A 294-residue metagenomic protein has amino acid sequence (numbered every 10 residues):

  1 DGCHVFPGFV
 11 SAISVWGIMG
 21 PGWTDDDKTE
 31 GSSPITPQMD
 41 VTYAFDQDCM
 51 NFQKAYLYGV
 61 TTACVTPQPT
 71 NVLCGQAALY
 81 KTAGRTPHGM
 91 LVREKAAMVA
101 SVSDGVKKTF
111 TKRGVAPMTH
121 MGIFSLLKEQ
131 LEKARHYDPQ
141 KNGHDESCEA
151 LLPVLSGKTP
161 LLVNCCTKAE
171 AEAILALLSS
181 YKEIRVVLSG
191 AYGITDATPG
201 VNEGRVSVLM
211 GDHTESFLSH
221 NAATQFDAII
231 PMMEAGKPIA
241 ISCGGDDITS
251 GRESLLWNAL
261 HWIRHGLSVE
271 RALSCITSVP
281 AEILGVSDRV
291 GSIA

Functional and structural regions predicted by a protein language model:
D1-T42, L57: Replace "His-x-His-based motif
V10-A12, A63, M98-A100, L161-V163 (+3 more regions): Hydrophobic faces of well-ordered beta-strands that scaffold small-molecule active sites in alpha/beta enzyme cores
P21, D26-E30, T36-Q38, P160 (+2 more regions): His/Asp/Glu-enriched, well-ordered alpha-helical/loop segment that forms or immediately abuts the divalent-metal
N51, Y56-R185: Polyanionic/metal-chelating signatures
A150, D196-T198, A228, G291-S292: Short acidic active-site motifs
L162-T167, I184-I194, H213-S219: Catalytic beta/alpha-barrel core
L178-R185, V201-L209, A235-P238: Glycine-enriched alpha-helix->loop->beta-strand junction motifs that scaffold or abut catalytic
G193-E203: Active-site-adjacent beta->alpha loops and helix N-cap segments on the catalytic face of soluble alpha/beta enzymes
